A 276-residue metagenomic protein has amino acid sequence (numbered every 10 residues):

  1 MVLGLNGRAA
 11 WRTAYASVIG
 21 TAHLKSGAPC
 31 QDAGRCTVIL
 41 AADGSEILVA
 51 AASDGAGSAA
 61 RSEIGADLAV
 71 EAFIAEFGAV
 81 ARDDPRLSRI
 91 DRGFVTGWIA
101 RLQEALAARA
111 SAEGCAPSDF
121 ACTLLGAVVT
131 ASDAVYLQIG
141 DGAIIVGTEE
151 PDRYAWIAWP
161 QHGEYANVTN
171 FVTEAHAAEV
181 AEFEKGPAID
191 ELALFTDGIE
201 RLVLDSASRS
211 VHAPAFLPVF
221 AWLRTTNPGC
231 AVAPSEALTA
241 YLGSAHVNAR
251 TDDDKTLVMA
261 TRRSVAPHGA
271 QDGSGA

Functional and structural regions predicted by a protein language model:
M1-A75, G142-I144, H176, A181-E182 (+1 more regions): N-terminal entry segment of metal-dependent catalytic domains or homologous docking segments
V2, T173-A276: C-terminal catalytic subdomain
A14-P29, Q103-C115, V146-P187, L223 (+2 more regions): PP2C/PPM family metal-dependent serine/threonine protein phosphatase catalytic domain, recognizing the conserved
A28-G44, P117-A131, V135, Q161-D205: Acidic loop->beta-strand submotif enriched in PP2C/PPM serine/threonine phosphatases
A41-E46, E150-R153, H268: Short, solvent-exposed loop/turn segments that connect beta-strands within catalytic domains and beta-strand-rich
A60-S62, V146-T148, L202-L204, H268: Short helix/loop capping segments that flank catalytic or ligand/cofactor-binding pockets
A72-A105, S111, A213-S235: Helix-loop-helix
P85-I145, A181-G186, A249: Catalytic core of PPM/PP2C metal-dependent serine/threonine phosphatase domains
